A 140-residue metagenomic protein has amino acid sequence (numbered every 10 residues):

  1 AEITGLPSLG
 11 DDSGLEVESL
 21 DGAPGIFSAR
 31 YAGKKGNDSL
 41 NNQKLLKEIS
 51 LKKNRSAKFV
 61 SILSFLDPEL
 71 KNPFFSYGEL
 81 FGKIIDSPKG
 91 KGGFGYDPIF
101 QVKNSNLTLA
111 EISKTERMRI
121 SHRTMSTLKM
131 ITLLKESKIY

Functional and structural regions predicted by a protein language model:
A1-Y140: Anionic-ligand binding patches
